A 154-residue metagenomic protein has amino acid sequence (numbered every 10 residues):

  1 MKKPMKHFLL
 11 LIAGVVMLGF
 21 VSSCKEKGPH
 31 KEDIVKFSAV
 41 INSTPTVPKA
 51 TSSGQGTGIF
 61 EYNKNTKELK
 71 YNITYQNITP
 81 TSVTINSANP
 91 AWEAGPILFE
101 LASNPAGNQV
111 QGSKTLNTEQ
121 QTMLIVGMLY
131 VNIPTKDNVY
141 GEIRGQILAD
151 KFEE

Functional and structural regions predicted by a protein language model:
M1-S23: Sec-dependent bacterial lipoprotein signal peptides
K2, V21-V83, S87-E154: Metal-centered catalytic cores of metalloenzymes
